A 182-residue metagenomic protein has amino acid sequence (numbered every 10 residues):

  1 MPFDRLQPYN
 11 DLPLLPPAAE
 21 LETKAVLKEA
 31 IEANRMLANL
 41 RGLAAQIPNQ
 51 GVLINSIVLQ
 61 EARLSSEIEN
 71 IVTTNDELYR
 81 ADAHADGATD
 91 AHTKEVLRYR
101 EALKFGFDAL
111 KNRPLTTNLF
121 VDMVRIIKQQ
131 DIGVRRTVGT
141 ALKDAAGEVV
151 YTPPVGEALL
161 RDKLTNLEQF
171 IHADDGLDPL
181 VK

Functional and structural regions predicted by a protein language model:
M1-K182: FIC/Doc superfamily catalytic core
